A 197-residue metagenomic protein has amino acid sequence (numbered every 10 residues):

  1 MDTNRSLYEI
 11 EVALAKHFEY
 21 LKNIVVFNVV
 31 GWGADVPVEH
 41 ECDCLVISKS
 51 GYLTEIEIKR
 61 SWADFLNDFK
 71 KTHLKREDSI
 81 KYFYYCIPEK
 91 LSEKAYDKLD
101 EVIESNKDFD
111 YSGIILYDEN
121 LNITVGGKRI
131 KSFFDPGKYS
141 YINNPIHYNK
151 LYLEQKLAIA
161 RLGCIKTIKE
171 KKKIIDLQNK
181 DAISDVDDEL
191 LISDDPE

Functional and structural regions predicted by a protein language model:
M1-P37, S48: Acidic-basic catalytic patches of nuclease active cores, encompassing PD-(D/E)XK and other metal-cofactor nuclease
D2-T3, V12-H17, D100-E197: Non-catalytic C-terminal interaction segments of nucleic acid-processing enzymes
E11, E55-E57: Acidic-residue sensor for enzyme active/binding pockets
V30, L45, E57-K59: Anionic group-transfer/hydrolysis microenvironments
A34-D35, L45-V46, K71-K75: Short, flexible, glycine/charge-rich loop motifs used to bind or transfer phosphoryl groups or to couple energy/partner
A34-E39, T124-G127: Short, solvent-exposed polar/charged micro-motifs at secondary-structure junctions
P37-E55: Active-site beta-strand-loop-beta-strand hairpin of nuclease catalytic cores that positions key catalytic residues
L53, R60-Y117: Catalytic cores of nucleic-acid endonucleases
